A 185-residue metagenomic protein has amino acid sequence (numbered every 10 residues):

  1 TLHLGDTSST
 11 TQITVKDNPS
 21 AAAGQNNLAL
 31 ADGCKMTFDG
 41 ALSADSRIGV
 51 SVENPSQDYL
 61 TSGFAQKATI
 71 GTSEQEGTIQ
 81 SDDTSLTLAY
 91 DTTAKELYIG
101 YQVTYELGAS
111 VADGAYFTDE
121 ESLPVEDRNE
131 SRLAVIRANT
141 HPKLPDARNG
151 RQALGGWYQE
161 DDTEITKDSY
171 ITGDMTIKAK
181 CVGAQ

Functional and structural regions predicted by a protein language model:
T1, Q25, A112-Y116: Glycine-centered small-residue motifs that form tight turns and secondary-structure capping sites at repeat-unit
T1, S8, P19-A21, P145-A147 (+1 more regions): Long alpha-helical scaffolds
T1-H3, T7, A29-C34: Right-handed parallel beta-helix/beta-solenoid
T1-L2, I13, K35-M36, Q152: Solenoid scaffold repeats with emphasis on beta-solenoid/beta-helix
G5, T10, Y59-A89, R132-K167: Surface-exposed interfaces of beta-sheet-rich extracellular modules
D6-T10, V15, Q57-S62, S110-V125: Acidic Ser/Thr/Pro-rich low-complexity disordered segments that often serve as glycosylated linkers/stalks around
K16-D17, G24-E106, G156-Y158, K180-Q185: Extracellular/surface-exposed low-complexity segments
I99-Q185: Secondary-structure capping and domain/repeat boundary segments
